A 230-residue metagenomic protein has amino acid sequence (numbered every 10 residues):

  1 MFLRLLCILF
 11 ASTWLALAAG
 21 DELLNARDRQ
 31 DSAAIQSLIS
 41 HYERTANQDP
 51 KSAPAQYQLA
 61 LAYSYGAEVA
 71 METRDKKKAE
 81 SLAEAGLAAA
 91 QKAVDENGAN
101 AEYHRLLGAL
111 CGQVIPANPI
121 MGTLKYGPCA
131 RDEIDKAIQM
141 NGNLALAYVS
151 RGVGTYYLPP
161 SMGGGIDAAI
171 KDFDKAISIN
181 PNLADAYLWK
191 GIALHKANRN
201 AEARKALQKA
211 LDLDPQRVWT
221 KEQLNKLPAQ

Functional and structural regions predicted by a protein language model:
W14-T73: N-terminal leader/linker segments that initiate helical-solenoid repeat arrays
A26-D28, A46, Y65-D75, G108 (+4 more regions): Short coil/turn linking the two alpha-helices of tandem helical-hairpin repeats
S32-S37, E72-A88, I120-K136, M162-K175 (+1 more regions): Structural signature of tandem alpha-helical TPR/SEL1-like repeats, specifically the intra-repeat loop/turn
A53, A101-E102, A145-L146, A184-D185 (+1 more regions): Helix-start (N-cap) detector for alpha-helical repeat units in TPR-like alpha-solenoids, especially tetratricopeptide
Q56-Y63, A89, H104-L107, C111 (+6 more regions): TPR/Sel1-like alpha-solenoid repeat signature
A109-Q113, Y126, D135-S178: Alpha-helical adaptor scaffolds
D167, D185-Q230: Terminal, low-structured helical/coil segments at or just beyond the last alpha-helical repeat
